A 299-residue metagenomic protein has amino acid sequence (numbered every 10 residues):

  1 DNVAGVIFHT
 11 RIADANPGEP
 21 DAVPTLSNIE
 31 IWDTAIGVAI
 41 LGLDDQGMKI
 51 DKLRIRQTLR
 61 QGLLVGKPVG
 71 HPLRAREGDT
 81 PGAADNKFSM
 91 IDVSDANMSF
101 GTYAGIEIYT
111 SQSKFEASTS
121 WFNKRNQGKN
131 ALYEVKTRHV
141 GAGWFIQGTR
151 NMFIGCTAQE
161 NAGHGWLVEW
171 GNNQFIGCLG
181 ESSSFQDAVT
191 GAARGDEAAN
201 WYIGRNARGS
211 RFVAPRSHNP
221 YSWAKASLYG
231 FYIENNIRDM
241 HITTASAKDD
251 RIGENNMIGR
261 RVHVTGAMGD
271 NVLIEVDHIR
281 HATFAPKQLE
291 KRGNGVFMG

Functional and structural regions predicted by a protein language model:
D1-A4, A35-L41, L59-V65, A96-Y109 (+9 more regions): Short glycine/acidic-rich loop motifs that flank beta-strands on beta-rich extracellular proteins
D1-T25, D33-D45, V65-P72, I203 (+1 more regions): Extracellular beta-strand-rich solenoid/capping regions of secreted or surface-exposed proteins that bind or remodel
T10, E30, G42, K52-Q57 (+4 more regions): Short, structured patches in soluble enzyme cores that scaffold and shape functional sites
I12, D44, V69, Q112 (+6 more regions): Flexible, active-site-proximal loop/turn residues at the rims of small-molecule/cofactor binding pockets and catalytic
P17-L26, D45-M48, E77-F88, Y133-G143 (+2 more regions): Glycine-rich, flexible loop segments associated with nucleotide phosphate handling
D21-S27, G47-L53, P72-E77, A83-V93 (+13 more regions): All-beta strand scaffolds that present successive hydrophobic residues in beta-strands
E30, E107, E234: Acidic-residue sensor for enzyme active/binding pockets
G47, G70-P72, H164, Q186: Juxtamembrane/interface motifs at transmembrane-helix termini
